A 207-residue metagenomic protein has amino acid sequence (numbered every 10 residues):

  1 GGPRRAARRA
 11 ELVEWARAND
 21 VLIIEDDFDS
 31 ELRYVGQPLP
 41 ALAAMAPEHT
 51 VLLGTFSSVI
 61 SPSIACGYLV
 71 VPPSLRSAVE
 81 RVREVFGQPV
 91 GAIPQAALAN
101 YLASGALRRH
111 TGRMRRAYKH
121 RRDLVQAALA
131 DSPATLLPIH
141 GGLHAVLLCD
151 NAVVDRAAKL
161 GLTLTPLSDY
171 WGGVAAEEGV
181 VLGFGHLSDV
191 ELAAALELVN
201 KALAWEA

Functional and structural regions predicted by a protein language model:
G1-A207: PLP-dependent class I/II
